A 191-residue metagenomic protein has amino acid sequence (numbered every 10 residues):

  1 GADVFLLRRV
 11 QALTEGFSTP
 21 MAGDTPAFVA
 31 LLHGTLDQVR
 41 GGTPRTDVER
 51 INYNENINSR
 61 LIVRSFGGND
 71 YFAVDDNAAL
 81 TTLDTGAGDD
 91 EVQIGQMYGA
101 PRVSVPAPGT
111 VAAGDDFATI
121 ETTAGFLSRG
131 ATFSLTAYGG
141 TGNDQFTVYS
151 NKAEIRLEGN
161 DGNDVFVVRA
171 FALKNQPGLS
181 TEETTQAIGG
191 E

Functional and structural regions predicted by a protein language model:
G1-E191: Acidic, glycine-rich low-complexity segments
